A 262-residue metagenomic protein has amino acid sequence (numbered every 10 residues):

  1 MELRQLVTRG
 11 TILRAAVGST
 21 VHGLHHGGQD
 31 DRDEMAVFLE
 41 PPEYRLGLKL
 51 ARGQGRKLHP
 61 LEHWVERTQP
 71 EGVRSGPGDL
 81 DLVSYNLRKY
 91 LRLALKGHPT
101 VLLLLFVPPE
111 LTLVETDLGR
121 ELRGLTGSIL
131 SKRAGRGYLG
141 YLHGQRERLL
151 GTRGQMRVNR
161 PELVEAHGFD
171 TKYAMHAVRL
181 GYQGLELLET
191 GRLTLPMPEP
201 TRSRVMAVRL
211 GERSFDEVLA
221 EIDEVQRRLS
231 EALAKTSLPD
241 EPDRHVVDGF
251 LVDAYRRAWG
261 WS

Functional and structural regions predicted by a protein language model:
M1-V107: An N-terminal structural lobe/cap that precedes and organizes the functional/catalytic core across diverse proteins
V7, V17, V21, V37 (+14 more regions): Extended aliphatic helical segments
F38, A94, G181-G184, L188 (+2 more regions): Generic structural signal for hydrophobic core residues of well-folded globular domains
L58, D79, S84, K132-G135 (+3 more regions): Generic detection of intrinsically disordered/low-complexity segments and helix-coil linkers/edges
K89, G137-G140, A254: Intrinsically disordered, low-complexity N-terminal regions enriched in serine/proline/glycine with scattered basic
T112-D248: Conserved nucleotidyltransferase catalytic core and NTase-mimicking acidic/glycine-rich helix/loop elements in nucleic
R244-S262: Short, amphipathic C-terminal "tail helix"
